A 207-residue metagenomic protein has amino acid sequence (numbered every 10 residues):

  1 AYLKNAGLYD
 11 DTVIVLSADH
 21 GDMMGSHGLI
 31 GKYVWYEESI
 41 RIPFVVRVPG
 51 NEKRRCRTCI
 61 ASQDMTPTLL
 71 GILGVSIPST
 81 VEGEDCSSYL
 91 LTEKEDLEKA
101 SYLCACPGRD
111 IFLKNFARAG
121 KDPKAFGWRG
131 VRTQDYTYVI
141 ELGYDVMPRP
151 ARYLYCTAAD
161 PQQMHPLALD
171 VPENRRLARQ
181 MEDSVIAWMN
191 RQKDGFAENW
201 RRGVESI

Functional and structural regions predicted by a protein language model:
A1-K4, T66-L70, G74, S87 (+5 more regions): Non-transmembrane alpha-helical segments in soluble domains of secreted/periplasmic/extracellular proteins
Y2-N51, A61: Histidine-centered active-site microenvironments of extracellular/periplasmic hydrolases and transferases
D10-T12, K53-K124, R129, A197-R202: Polar, surface-exposed loop/tail segments that function as active-site lids or cofactor/substrate-recognition elements
E37-S39, A105-L169, N199: C-terminal, low-complexity/hydrophilic appendages and adjacent surface loops of extracellular/periplasmic anionic
S39-I40, I60-P67, V81-E84, A125 (+6 more regions): A structural signal for well-ordered alpha-helical segments within the folded catalytic domains of diverse enzymes
R41-F44, A100, A151-R152: Small-molecule pocket liners
L167-I207: Long, internal low-complexity/basic segments
